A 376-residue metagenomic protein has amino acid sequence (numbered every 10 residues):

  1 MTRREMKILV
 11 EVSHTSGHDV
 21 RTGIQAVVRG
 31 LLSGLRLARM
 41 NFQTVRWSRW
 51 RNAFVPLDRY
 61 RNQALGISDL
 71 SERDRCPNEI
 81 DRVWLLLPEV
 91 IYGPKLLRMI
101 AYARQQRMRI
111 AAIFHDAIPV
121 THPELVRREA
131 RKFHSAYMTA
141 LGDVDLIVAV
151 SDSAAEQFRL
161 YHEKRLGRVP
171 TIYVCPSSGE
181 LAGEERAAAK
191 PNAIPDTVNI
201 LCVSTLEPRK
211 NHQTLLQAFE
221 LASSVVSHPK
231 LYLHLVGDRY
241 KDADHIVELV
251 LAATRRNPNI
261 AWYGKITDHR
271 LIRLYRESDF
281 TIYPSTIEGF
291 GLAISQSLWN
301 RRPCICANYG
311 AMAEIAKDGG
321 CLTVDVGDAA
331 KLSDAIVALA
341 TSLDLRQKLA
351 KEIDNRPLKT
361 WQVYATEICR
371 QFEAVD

Functional and structural regions predicted by a protein language model:
M1-D376: Carbohydrate transferase catalytic cores enriched for Leloir-type hexosyltransferases
